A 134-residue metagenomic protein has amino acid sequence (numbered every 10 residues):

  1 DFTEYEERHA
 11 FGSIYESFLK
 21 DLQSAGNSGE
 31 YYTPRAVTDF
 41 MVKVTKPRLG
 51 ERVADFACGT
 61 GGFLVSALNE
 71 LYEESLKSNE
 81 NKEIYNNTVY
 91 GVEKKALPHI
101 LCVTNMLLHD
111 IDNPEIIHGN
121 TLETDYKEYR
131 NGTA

Functional and structural regions predicted by a protein language model:
D1-L22, G26, E30: Long recognition/docking surfaces used for binding and targeting
E30-T133: Conserved S-adenosyl-L-methionine
